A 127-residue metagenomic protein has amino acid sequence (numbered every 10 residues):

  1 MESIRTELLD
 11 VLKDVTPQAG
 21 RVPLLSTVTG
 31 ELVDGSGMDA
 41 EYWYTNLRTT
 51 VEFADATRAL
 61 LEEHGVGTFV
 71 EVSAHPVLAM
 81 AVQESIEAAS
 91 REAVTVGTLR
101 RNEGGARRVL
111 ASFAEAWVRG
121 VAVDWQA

Functional and structural regions predicted by a protein language model:
M1-T6: Active-site glycine- and acidic-residue-rich loops that bind and position anionic ligands or nucleotide-like cofactors
E7, V11-Q18, D34, Y44-A127: Flexible, low-complexity segments
Q18-E41: Short helix-loop capping/hinge segments that flank enzyme active sites or metal/cofactor-binding pockets
